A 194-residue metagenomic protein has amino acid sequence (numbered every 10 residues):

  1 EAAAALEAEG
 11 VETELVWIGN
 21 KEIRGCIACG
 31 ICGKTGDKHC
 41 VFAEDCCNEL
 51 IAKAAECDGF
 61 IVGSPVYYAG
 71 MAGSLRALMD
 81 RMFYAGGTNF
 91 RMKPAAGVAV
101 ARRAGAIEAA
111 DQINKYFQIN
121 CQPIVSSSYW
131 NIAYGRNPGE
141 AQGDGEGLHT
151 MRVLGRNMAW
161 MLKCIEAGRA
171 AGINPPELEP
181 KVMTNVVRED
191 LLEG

Functional and structural regions predicted by a protein language model:
E1-V11: A short, Lys/Arg-enriched amphipathic alpha-helix followed by its capping loop at the start of a domain
E14: Conserved beta-strand positions in the Rossmann-like core of class I SAM-dependent methyltransferases
K21-A55, E179-L191: Cysteine-cluster motifs in flexible loop/terminal segments that predominantly coordinate metals
G30-K34, N114, G143-D144: Short, hinge-like loop/turn segments at secondary-structure boundaries
V41-Y129: Helix-loop-strand module that forms the ligand-binding subsite of alpha/beta enzymes
P123-G194: Glycine-rich phosphate/pyrophosphate-binding loop and the adjoining helix
